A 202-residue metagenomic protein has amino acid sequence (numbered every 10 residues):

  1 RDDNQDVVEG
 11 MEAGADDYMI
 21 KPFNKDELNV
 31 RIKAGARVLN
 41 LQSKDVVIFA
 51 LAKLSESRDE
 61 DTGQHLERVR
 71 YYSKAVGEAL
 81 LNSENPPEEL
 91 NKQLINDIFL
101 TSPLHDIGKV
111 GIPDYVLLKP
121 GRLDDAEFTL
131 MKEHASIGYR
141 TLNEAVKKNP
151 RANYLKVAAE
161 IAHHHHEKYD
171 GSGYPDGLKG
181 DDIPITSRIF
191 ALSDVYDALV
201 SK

Functional and structural regions predicted by a protein language model:
R1-Q5: Negatively charged, flexible loop motifs adjacent to catalytic sites in prokaryotic signal transduction proteins
D6-G10: Residue preferences within the helical output face of two-component receiver
K21-P22: A Lys-centered signature of the CheY-like receiver
E27-L39: Receiver (REC) domain switch/output surface
L39-V46: Short, charged amphipathic alpha-helical "coupling" segments at sensory-output junctions in signaling proteins
V47-K202: Histidine- and acidic-residue-rich, metal-dependent catalytic cores
